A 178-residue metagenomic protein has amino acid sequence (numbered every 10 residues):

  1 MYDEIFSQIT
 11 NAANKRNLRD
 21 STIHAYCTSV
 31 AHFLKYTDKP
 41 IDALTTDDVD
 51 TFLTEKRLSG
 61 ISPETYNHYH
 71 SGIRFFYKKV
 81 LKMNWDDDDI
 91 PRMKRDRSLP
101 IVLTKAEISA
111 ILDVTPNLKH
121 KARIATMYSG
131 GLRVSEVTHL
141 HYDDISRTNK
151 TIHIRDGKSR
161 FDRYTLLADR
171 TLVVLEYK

Functional and structural regions predicted by a protein language model:
M1-K178: Conserved catalytic core of the tyrosine transesterase superfamily
